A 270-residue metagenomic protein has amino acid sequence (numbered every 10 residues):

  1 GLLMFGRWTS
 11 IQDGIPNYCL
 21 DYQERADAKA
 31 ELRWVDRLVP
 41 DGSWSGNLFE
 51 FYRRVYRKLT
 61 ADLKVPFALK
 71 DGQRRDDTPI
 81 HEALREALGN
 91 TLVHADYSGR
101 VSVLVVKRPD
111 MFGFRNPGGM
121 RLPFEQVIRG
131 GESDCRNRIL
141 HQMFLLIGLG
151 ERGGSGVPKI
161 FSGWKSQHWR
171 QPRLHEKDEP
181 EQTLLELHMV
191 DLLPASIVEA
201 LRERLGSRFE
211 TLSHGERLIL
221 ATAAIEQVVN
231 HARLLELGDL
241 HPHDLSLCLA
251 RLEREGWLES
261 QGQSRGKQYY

Functional and structural regions predicted by a protein language model:
G1-Y270: C-terminal regulatory or interaction extensions
